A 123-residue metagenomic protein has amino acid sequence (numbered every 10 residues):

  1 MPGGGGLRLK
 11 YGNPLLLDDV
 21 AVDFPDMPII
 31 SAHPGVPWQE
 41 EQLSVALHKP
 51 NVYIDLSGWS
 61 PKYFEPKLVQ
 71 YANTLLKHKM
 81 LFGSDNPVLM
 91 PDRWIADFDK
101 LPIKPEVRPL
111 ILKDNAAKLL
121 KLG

Functional and structural regions predicted by a protein language model:
M1-L81: Catalytic pocket-lining loop regions of alpha/beta-barrel enzymes, especially the amidohydrolase/enolase/GH5 lineages
L9, P87-V88: Aromatic-acidic/polar surface patches that form glycan- and anion
V36, S60, P87, N115-K118: Residue-level detector of flexible, active-site-proximal loop/helix-junction positions within diverse enzyme catalytic
L76-L81, L89-G123: Mid-to-C-terminal alpha-helical segments outside catalytic/metal-binding sites
